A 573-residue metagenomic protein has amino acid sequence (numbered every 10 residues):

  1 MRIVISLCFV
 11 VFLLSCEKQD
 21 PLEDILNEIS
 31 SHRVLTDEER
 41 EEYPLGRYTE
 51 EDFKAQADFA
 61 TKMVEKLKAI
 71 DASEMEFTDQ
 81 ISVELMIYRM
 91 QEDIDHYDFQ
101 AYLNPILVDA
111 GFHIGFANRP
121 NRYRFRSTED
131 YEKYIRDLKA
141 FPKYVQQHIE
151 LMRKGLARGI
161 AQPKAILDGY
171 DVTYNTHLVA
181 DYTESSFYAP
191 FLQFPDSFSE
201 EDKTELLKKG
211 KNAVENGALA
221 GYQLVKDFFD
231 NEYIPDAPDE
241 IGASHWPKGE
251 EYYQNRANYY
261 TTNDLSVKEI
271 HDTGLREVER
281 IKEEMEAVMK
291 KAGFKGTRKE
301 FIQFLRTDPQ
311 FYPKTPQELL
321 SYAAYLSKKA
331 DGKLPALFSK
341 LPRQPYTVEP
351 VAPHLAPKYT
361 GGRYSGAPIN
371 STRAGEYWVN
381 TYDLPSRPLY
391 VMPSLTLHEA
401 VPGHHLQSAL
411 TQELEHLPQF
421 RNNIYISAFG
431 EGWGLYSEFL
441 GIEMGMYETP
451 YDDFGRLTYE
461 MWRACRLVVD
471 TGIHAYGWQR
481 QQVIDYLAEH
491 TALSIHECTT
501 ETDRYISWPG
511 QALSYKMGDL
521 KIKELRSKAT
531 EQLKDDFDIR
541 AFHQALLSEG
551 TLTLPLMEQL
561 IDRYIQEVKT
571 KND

Functional and structural regions predicted by a protein language model:
M1-L7: Sec-dependent signal peptide recognition, specifically the positively charged N-region followed immediately by
F9-E17: Hydrophobic h-region of N-terminal signal peptides that target proteins for export in Gram-negative bacteria
C16-D573: N-terminal maturation segment of proteins
